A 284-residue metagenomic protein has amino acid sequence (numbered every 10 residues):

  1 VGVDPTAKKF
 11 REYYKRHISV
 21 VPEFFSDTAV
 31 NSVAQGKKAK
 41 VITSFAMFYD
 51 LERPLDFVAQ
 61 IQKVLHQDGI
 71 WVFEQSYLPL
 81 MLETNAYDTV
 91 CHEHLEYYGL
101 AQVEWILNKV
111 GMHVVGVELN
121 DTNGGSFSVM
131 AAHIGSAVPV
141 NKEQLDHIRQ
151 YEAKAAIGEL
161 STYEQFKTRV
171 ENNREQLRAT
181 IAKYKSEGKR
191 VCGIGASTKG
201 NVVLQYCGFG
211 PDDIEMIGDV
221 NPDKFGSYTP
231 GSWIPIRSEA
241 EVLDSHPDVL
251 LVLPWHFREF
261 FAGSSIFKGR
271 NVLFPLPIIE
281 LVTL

Functional and structural regions predicted by a protein language model:
V1-D4: Conserved SAM-binding motif I beta-strand of class I
K15-V30, P235-I236: Conserved SAM-binding strand-loop segment of SAM-dependent methyltransferases
S26-K37, E239-S245: Short amphipathic alpha-helix with an adjacent loop that forms part of the alpha/beta core around
K40-T43: A conserved beta-strand element that flanks and buttresses the S-adenosyl-L-methionine
L55-I70, I266: A short glycine-rich, Lys/Arg-flanked "PGG" loop and its adjoining helix->strand segment in the class I
D68-S76, N271-P277: Conserved beta-strand signature within the Rossmann-like core of class I S-adenosyl-L-methionine
F73-E96, L100-Q102, L107: Short, glycine-/aromatic-enriched active-site segment of Class I SAM-dependent methyltransferases
G124-R169: Flexible, glycine-/basic-rich loop-and-beta segments that form/coincide with the SAM-dependent methyltransferase
